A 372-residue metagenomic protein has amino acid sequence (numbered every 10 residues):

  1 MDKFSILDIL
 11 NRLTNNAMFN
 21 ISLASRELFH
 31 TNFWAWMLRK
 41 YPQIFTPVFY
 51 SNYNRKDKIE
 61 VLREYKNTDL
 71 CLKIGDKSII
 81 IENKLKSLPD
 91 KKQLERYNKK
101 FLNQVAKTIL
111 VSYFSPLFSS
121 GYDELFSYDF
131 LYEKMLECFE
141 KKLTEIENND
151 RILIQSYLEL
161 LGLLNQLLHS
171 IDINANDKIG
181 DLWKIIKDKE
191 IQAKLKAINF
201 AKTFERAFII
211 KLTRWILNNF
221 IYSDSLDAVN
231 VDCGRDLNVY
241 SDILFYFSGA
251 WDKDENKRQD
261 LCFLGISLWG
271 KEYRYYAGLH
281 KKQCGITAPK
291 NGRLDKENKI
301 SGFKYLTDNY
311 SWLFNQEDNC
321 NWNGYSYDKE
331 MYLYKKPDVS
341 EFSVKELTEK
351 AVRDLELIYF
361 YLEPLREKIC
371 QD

Functional and structural regions predicted by a protein language model:
M1-M37: Charged, often low-complexity linker/regulatory segments
D2, Y53-R55, K77-I79, Y276-G278 (+1 more regions): Long, contiguous, compositionally biased segments that the model treats as domain-scale units
D2-R12, S22, R63-K66, K73-G234 (+3 more regions): Acidic metal-coordinating catalytic centers involved in nucleic-acid phosphodiester chemistry
E27, N32-R63: An alpha-helical interface "stripe"
V48-G75, G234-V239, L244-R258: Active-site metal-binding core of divalent-cation-utilizing nuclease and nuclease-like domains
D181-Y334: Polyanion-binding interface signature
N319-D372: C-terminal amphipathic "assembly/sorting" segment characterized by alternating charged and hydrophobic residues
